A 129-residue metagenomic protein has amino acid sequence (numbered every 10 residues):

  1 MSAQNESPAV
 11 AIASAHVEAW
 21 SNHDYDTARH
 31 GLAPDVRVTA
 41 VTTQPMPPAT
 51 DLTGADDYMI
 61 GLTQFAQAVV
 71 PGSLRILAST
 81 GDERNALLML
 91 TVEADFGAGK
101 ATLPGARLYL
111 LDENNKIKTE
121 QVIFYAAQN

Functional and structural regions predicted by a protein language model:
M1, I12-A13, T43, P47 (+1 more regions): Residue-level detector of alpha-helix boundaries and kinks
M1-P34, Q128-N129: Short, low-complexity N-terminal intrinsically disordered segments enriched in polar/charged residues
A3-Q4, T63-N129: A beta-strand edge to alpha-helix "cap/lid" segment located at domain peripheries
E6, T27-E83: A solvent-exposed, acidic/Ser-Thr-rich amphipathic alpha-helical stretch
I12, D24, G61-L62, G105: Hydrophobic alpha-helical segments typical of transmembrane helices and their membrane-interface/capping positions
H16, A28, V36, Y58 (+3 more regions): Hydrophobic pocket/interface hotspot
H16-A19, T39, G72, E93-D95: Alpha-helix C-capping/helix-to-loop hinge sites
